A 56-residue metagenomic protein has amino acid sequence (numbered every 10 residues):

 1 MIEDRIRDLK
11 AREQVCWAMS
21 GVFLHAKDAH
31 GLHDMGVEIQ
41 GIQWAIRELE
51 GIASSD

Functional and structural regions predicted by a protein language model:
D8-D56: Short, charge-rich amphipathic interface segments used for partner binding and complex assembly
